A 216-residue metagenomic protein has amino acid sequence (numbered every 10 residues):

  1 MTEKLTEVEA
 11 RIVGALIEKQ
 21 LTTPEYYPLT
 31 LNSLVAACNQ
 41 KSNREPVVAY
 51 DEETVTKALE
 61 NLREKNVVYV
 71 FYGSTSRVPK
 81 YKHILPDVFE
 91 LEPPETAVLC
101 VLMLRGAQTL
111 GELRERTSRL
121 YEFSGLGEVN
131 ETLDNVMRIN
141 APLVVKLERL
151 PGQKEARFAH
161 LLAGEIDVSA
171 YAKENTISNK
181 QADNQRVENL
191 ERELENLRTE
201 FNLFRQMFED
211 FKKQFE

Functional and structural regions predicted by a protein language model:
T6-E25, F89-A107, L133, R138-I139: Positively charged, polyanion-binding regions of nucleic-acid-associated proteins
A15, A58, T132, L161: Residues in the recognition helix of alpha-helical DNA-binding motifs
T23-A49, A107-F123: Short acidic, hydrophobic short linear motifs in intrinsically disordered regions
T56-G73, L133-L150: A short, conserved structural fragment
S74, K82-E112, A156-Q185, N189: Short, amphipathic alpha-helical interaction segments positioned at domain boundaries
V78-Y81, P86-D87, L110-S124, T132 (+1 more regions): A eukaryotic "domain-to-IDR transition" signal
R116, E148-L162, N202-E216: Helical coiled-coil/dimerization "stalks" and their immediately adjacent regulatory linkers at helix->disorder
I177-E200, F204-F215: Amphipathic alpha-helical oligomerization/assembly segments
